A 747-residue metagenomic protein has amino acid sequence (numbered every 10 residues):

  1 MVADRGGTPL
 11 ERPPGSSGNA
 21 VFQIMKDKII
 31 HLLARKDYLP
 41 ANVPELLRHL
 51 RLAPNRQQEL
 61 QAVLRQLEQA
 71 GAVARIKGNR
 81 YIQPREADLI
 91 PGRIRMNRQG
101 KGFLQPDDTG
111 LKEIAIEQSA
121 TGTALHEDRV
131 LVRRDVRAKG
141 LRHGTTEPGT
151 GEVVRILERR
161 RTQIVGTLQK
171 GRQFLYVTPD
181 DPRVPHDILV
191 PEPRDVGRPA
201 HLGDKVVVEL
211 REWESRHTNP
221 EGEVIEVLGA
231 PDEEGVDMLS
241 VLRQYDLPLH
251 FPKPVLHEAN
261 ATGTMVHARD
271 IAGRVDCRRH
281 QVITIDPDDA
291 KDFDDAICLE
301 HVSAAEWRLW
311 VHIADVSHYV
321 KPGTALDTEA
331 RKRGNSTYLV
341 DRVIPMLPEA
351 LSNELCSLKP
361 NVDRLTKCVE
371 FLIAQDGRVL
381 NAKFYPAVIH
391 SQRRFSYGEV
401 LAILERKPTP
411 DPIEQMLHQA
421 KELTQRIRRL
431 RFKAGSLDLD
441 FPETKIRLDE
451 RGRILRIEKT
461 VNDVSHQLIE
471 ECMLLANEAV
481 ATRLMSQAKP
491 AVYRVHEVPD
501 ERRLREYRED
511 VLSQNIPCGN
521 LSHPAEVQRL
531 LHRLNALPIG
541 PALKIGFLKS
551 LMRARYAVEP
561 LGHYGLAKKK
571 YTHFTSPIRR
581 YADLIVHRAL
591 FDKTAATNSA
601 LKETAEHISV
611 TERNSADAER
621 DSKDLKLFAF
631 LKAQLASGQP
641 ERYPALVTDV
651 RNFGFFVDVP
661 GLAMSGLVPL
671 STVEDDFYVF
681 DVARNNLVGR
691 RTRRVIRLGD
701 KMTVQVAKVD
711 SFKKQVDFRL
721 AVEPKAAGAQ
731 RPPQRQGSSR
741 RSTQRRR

Functional and structural regions predicted by a protein language model:
M1, E11, S16, A20-F22 (+1 more regions): Basic Arg/Gly/Lys-rich low-complexity intrinsically disordered segments
L10, G18-W310, S317-D363, R394-F395 (+2 more regions): Charge-lined substrate channels and their catalytic hotspots, especially those that engage the 3′ end of RNA
I94-M96, L168, L646-D649, K708-D710: Non-cytosolic beta-sheet module surface loops
L111-I116, V184-P191, A663-D681: A short macromolecule-binding patch
H143, G166, H217, K708-L720: Internal insertion modules embedded within essential enzymes
P193, L202, V207, E212-E214 (+8 more regions): Electropositive polyanion-binding surfaces
V695-I696, D700, K708: C-terminal functional regions that serve as terminal interaction/effector modules
